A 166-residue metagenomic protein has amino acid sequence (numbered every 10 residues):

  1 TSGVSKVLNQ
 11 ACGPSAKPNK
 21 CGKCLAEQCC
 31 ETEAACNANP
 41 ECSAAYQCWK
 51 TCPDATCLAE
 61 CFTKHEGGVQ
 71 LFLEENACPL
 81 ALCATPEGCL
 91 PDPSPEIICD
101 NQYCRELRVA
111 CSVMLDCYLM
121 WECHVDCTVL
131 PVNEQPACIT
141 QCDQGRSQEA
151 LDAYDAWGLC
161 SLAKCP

Functional and structural regions predicted by a protein language model:
T1-P166: Mature extracellular/luminal domains of secreted and GPI-anchored eukaryotic proteins, especially small
